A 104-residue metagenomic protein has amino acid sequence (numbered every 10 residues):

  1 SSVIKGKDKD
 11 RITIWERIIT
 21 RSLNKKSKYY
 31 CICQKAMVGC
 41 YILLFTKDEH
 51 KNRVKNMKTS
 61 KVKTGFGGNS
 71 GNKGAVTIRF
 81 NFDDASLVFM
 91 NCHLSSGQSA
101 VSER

Functional and structural regions predicted by a protein language model:
S2-M90, L94: Structured beta-strand-rich core segments of catalytic domains in phosphoester-bond hydrolases
G97: Active-site environment of divalent metal-dependent phosphoester hydrolases
V101-R104: Short, intrinsically disordered, charge-balanced linker/junction segments flanking boundaries in proteins
